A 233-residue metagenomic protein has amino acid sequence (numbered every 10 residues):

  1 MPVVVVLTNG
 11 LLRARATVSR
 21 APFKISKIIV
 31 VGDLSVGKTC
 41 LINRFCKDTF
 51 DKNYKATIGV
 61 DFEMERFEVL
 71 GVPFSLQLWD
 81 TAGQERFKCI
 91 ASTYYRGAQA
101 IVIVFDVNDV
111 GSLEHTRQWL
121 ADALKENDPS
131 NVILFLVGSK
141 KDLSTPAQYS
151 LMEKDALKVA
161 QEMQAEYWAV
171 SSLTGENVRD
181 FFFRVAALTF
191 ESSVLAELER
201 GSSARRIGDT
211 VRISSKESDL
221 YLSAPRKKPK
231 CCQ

Functional and structural regions predicted by a protein language model:
M1-S35, V69, P73, N127-Q233: Conserved P-loop small GTPase signature centered on TRAFAC-class small GTPases
T39: Walker A/P-loop
K47-P73: Switch I (effector-binding) loop of TRAFAC-class P-loop GTPase G-domains
R66-E68, V72-S75, G97-Q99, D106 (+1 more regions): Tandem repeat protein-protein interaction scaffolds, dominated by ankyrin-repeat arrays but also generalizing to other
F74-F87: Switch II (G3) loop of P-loop NTPases
L78-W79, V102-D106, F135-S139, S171: Conserved beta-strand segments of the P-loop GTPase G domain that flank and frequently precede/overlap
A98-R117, N127-S130, K141-Y149: Conserved Switch II/interswitch segment of TRAFAC-class P-loop GTPases
